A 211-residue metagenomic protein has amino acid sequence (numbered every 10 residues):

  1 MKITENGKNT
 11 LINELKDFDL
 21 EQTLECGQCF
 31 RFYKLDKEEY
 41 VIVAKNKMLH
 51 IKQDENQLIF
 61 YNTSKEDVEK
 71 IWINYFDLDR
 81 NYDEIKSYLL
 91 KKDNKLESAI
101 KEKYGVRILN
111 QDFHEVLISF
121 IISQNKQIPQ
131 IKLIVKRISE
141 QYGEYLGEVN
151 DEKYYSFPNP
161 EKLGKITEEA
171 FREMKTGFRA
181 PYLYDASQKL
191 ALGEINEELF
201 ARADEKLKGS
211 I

Functional and structural regions predicted by a protein language model:
M1-I211: HhH-family (HhH-GPD) DNA N-glycosylase catalytic core used in base-excision repair
